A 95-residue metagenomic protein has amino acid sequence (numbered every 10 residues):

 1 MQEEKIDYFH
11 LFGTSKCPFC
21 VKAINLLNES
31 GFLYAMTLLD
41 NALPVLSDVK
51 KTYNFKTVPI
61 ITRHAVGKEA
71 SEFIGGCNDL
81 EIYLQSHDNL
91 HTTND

Functional and structural regions predicted by a protein language model:
M1-A35: Local sequence-structure signature of Cys/Sec-based thiol-disulfide redox active-site neighborhoods
M1-Q2, P44-L46, F73: Generic secretory/membrane-interface signal
T14, L39, H64: Acidic/polar N-terminal loop/beta-strand segments that form early-domain functional surfaces
C17-C20, L43, I74: Loop/helix-junction capping segments adjacent to catalytic residues or to phosphate/diphosphate-binding pockets
K22-T37, V49-F55, E72-F73, C77-I82: Non-catalytic interaction surface on structured domains
L38-T57, G67, L84-T92: Thioredoxin-like thiol-disulfide oxidoreductase module
I60: ATP-grasp fold ATP-binding core
R63-D95: Non-catalytic, surface beta->alpha helical segment in thiol-disulfide oxidoreductase systems
